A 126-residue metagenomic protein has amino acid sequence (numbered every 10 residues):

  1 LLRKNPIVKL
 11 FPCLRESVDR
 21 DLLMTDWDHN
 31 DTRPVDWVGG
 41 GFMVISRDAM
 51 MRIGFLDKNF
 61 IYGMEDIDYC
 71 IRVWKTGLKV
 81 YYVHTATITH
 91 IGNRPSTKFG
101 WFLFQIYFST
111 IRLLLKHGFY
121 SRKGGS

Functional and structural regions predicted by a protein language model:
L1-V35: Short, flexible, basic/aromatic active-site loop/helix in glycosyltransferases
I7-L10, S46, T110: Generic structural signal for conserved hydrophobic packing positions in ordered secondary structure
D28-G39, Y82, L115-F119: A short, terminal or domain-edge coil/loop segment
D28-H29, A49, T89, N93: Generic signal for short, ordered secondary-structure residues within or immediately flanking folded domains
D31-R33, I53-F55, P95: A short, structure-level motif marking secondary-structure boundaries and short turns
D36-G54, N59-T87: A short, conserved alpha-helix in the catalytic core of glycosyltransferases
I67-S126: Active-site-adjacent helix/loop segment of glycosyltransferases that harbors family-specific signature motifs
